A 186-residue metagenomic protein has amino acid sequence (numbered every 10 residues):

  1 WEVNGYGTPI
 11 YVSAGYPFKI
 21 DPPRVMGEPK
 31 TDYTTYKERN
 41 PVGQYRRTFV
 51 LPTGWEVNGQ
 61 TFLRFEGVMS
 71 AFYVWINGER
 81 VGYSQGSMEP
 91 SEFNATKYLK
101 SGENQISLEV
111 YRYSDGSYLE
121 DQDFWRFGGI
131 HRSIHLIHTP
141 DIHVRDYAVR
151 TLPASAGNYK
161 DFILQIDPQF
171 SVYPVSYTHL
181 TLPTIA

Functional and structural regions predicted by a protein language model:
W1-E28, Q105, E109, Y113 (+1 more regions): Accessory carbohydrate-binding/adhesion or oligomerization-edge regions at the termini of glycan-active proteins
N4, V50, F162-Q165: Beta-propeller folds
T35-D146: Accessory beta-strand-rich segments of carbohydrate-active enzymes
V68, P174-V175: A short, compositionally biased
D141-Y173: Surface beta-strand/loop "capping" patches
T178-T184: Conserved small/polar residues in nucleotide/adenosyl-binding loops
